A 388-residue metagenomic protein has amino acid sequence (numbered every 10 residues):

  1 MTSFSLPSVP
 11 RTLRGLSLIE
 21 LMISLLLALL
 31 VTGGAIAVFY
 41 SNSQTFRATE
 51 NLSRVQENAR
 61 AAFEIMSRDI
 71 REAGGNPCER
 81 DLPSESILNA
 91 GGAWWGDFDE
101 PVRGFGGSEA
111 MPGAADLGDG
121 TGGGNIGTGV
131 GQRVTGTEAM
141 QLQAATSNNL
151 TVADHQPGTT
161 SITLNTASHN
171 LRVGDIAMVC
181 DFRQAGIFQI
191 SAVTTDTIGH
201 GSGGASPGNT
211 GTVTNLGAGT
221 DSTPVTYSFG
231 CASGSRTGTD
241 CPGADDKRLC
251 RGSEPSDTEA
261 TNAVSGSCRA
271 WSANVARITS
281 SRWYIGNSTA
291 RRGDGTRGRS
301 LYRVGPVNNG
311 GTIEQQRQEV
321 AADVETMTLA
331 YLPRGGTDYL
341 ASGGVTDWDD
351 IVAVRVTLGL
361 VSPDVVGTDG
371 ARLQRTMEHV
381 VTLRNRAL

Functional and structural regions predicted by a protein language model:
T2-F4, T12-S67, R71-A73, A387-L388: Aliphatic-rich helix starts adjacent to a transmembrane/signal segment
F4, L13, E50, R54 (+8 more regions): Short linear sequence signals and composition-biased patches located at protein termini or domain-edge surfaces
R71, G75, V179-F182: Hydrophobic/aromatic-lined pockets within catalytic cores
Q141, M178, I187-Q189, G199 (+2 more regions): Structured core elements
L142-A145, N149-P157: Helix-loop junctions and short alpha-helical segments
G158-A167, A341: Short alpha-helix capping/helix-loop boundary micro-motifs
I162-T163, T195-P207, G211-V213: A generic structural motif
T166-D196: Ser/Thr/Gly-rich low-complexity blocks that favor extended beta-strand/coil architectures
